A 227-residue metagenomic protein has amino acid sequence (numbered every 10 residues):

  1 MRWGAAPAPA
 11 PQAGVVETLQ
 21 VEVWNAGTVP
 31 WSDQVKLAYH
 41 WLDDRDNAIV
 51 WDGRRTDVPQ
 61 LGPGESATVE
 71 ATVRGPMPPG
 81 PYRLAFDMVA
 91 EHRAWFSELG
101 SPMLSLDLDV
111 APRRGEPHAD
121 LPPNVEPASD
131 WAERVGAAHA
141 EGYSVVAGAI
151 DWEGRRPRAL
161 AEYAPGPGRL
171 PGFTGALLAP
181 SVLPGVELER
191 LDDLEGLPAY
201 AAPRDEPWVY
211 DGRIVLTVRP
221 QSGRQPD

Functional and structural regions predicted by a protein language model:
W3, L42-D57, G100: Short beta-strand and strand-turn-strand segments in soluble, beta-rich domains
W24-A48, D87-V89: Short acidic, flexible loop segments centered on an aromatic residue
R74-G80: Short, surface-exposed loop/turn segments at beta-strand-coil junctions that are enriched for proline with nearby
E116-A128: Short beta-strand-to-loop acidic/aromatic patch adjacent to the donor-nucleotide binding site
D130-L160: Conserved donor NDP-sugar-binding/catalytic core segment of glycosyltransferases
Y163-P180, G212: A recurrent flexible, glycine/aromatic-enriched loop bordering the glycosyltransferase active site that acts as
F173-L194, A199, P203-D205: Aromatic-glycine-rich donor-binding/catalytic loop that engages nucleotide-sugar donors across glycosyltransferases
L197-P226: Active-site donor/metal-binding and catalytic loop motifs of nucleotide-sugar-dependent glycosylation enzymes
